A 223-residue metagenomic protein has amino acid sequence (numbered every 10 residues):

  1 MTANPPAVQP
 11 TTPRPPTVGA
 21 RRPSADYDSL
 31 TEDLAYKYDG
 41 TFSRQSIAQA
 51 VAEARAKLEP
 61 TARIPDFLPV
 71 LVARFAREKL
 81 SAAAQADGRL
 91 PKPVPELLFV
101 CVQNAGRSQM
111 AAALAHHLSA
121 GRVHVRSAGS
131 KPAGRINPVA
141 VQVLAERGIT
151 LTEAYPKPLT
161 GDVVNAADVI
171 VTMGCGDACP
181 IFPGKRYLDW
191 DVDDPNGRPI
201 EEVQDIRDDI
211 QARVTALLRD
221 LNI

Functional and structural regions predicted by a protein language model:
T2-T31, K37-Q49, A54-R55, E59 (+2 more regions): Long, contiguous binding/interaction regions
V18-R21, C179-I223: Phosphate-binding/catalytic loops
E53, V70, R74-E78, A113 (+2 more regions): Short, residue-level hotspots on alpha-helical faces of the histone-fold and other alpha-helical interaction modules
E59-P93: Short, charged early-sequence alpha-helical segments and their helix-coil boundaries
A86-G161: Conserved active-site segments centered on acidic
A105, C175-A178: Short glycine-rich anion-binding loops that position phosphate/pyrophosphate groups of nucleotides and phosphorylated
V164-A166: Alpha-helix C-terminal capping/helix-to-coil transition sites in glycosyltransferase folds
I170-V171: Hydrophobic beta-strand scaffold positions of dinucleotide-using enzymes
